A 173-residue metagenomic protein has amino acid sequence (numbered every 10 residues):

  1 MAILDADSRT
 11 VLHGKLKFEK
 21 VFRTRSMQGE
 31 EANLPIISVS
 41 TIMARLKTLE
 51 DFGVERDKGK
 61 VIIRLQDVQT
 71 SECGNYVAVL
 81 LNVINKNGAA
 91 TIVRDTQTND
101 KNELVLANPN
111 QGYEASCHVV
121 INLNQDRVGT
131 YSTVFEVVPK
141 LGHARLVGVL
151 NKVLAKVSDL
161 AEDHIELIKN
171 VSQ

Functional and structural regions predicted by a protein language model:
M1-T98, T130, P139-Q173: Terminal interaction module
T96-H118, K140, A144: Structured, beta-strand-rich domain cores that present glycine/charged loop surfaces used to bind extended ligands
P109-V137: Elongated alpha-helical scaffolds
